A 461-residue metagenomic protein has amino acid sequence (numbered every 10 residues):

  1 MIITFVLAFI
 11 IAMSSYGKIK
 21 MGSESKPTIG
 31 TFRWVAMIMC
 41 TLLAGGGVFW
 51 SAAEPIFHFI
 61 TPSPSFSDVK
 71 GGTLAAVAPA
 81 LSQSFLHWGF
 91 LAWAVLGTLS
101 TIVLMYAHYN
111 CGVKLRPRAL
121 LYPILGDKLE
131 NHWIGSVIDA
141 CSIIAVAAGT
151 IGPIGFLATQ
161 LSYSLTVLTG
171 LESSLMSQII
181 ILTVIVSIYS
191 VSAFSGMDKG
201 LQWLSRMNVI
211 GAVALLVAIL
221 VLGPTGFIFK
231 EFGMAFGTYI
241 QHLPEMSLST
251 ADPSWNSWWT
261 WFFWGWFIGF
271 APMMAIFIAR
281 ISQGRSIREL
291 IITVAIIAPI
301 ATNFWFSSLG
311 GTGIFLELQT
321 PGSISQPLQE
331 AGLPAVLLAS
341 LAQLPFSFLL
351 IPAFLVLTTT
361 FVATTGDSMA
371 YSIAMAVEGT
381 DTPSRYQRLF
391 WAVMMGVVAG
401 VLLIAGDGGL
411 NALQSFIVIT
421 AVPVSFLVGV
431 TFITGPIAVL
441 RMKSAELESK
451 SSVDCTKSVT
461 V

Functional and structural regions predicted by a protein language model:
M1-A76, F194, V217, T431-L447 (+1 more regions): N-terminal alpha-helical transmembrane segments of multi-pass membrane transport and channel/translocase proteins
M1-I3, I138-V146, G152, F194-L222 (+3 more regions): Membrane-interface loop-to-helix entry segments
I3-I10, A44-G47, H87-T159, V167-A193 (+5 more regions): Helix-loop-helix module between adjacent transmembrane segments
I3-M13, A212-G223, A301-G311, P352-Y371 (+2 more regions): Hydrophobic alpha-helical segments of multi-pass membrane transport proteins
I11-S25, T293-V294, F306-P352, M375 (+2 more regions): Terminal cytosolic tails of multi-pass membrane transporters, especially the segment immediately following the final
A12-I19, A52-P55, G149-T166, Y189-L201 (+8 more regions): Transmembrane helix-loop junctions in multi-pass membrane proteins
R116-W133, A193-A212, M274-I297, D381-Y386 (+1 more regions): Hydrophobic, small-residue-rich membrane helices and short re-entrant helix-turn-helix hairpins that build
G126-S136, L171-S190, F194, T260-G269 (+5 more regions): Loop-to-transmembrane helix boundary motifs in multi-pass membrane proteins
